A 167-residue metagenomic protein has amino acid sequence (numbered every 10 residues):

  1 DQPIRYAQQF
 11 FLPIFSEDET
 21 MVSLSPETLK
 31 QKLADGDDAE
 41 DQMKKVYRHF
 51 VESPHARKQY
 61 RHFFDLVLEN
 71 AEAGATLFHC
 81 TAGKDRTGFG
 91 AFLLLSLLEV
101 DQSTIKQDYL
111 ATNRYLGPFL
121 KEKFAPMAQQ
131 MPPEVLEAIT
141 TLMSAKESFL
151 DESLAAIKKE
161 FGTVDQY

Functional and structural regions predicted by a protein language model:
D1-L77, F89-Y167: Cys-dependent protein tyrosine phosphatase-like superfamily
T81-A82, R86-T87: Ser/Thr-glycine-rich phosphate-binding loops at phosphate-binding pockets of nucleotides, nucleotide cofactors
